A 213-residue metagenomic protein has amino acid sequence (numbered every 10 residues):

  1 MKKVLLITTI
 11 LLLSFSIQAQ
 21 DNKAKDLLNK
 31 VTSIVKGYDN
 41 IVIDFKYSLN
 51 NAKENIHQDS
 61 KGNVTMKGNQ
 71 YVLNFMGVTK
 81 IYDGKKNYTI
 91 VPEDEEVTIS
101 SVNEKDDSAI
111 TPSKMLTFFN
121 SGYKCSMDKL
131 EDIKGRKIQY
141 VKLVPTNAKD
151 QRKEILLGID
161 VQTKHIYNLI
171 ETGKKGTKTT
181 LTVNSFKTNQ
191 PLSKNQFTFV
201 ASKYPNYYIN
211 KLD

Functional and structural regions predicted by a protein language model:
M1-V4, Q20: Positively charged n-region of N-terminal signal peptides that target proteins for export
L5-T9: Sec-dependent signal peptide hydrophobic core
L11, F15-I56, N69, Y208-D213: N-terminal leader/targeting segments and the immediate start of mature chains
I41-Y47, S60-V64, Y71-L73, K153: One face of beta-strands
Y47, V91-P92, I170-G173: Beta-turn initiation residues at beta-strand->coil junctions
K61-A109, T179-T180: An acidic-aromatic
K86-V144: Surface-exposed, polar helix/loop patches in the mature regions of secreted/periplasmic/lumenal proteins that form
S126-Y204, I209-L212: Gly/Pro-enriched, hydrophobic low-complexity segments that function as extracytoplasmic propeptides/linkers
